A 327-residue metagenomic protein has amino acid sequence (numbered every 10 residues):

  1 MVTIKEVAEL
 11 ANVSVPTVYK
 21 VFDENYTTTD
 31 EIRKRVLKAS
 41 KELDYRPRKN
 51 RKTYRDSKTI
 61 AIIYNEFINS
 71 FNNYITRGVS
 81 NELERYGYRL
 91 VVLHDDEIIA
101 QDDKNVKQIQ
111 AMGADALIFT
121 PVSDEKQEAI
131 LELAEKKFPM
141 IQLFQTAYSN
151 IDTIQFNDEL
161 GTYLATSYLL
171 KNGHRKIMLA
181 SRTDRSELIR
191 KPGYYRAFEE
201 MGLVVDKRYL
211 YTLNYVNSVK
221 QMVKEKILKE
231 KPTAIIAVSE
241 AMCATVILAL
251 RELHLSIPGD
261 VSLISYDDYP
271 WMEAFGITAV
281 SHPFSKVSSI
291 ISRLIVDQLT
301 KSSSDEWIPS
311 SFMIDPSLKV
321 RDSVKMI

Functional and structural regions predicted by a protein language model:
M1-D56: N-terminal helix-turn-helix DNA-binding module of bacterial transcription factors
S40-F71, I75-R77, Y86, A111: N-terminal helix-turn-helix/winged-helix DNA-binding helices and compositionally similar short basic alpha-helical
Y64-Y74, V92-Q101, I154-L164, A180-M222 (+4 more regions): Hinge/beta->alpha junction and helix N-cap segments in small-molecule ligand-binding domains
N81-K126: Central regulatory/effector-binding core of bacterial HTH transcription factors
A100-A114, S218-K231, L294: Short, well-structured alpha-helical segments in soluble
F119-G161, A241, D267-T278: Flexible loop/hinge segments that line or gate small-molecule binding clefts
K176, V205-R208, I257-L263: Short acidic capping loops at alpha-helix termini that bridge into adjacent secondary structure
V223-I327: Flexible loop/turn connectors
